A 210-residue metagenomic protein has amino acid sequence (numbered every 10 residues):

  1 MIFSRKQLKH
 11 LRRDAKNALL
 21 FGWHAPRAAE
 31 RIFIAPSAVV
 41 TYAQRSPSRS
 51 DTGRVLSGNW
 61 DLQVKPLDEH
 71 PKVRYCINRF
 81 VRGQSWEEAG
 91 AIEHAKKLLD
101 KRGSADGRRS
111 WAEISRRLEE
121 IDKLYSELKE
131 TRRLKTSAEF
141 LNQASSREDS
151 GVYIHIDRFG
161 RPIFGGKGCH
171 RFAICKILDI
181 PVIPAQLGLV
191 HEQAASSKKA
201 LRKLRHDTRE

Functional and structural regions predicted by a protein language model:
M1-S46: Membrane-proximal basic amphipathic "stem/tether" segments
S4, L8, P66, E88 (+1 more regions): Intrinsic-disorder-associated interaction segments
L8, K16, V73, A91-I92 (+1 more regions): Short amphipathic alpha-helical segments that mediate assembly, nucleic-acid/protein binding, or membrane association
L11-P26, P47-K65, K72, E148-R202: A short, basic-hydrophobic beta/loop patch
A15-A18, G22, P26, Q84 (+3 more regions): Short, flexible helical or helix-coil boundary motifs
P26, E88, H94-F164: Short alpha-helix boundary/capping and kink motifs at helix termini
Q44-R108: A basic- and aromatic-enriched beta-loop-alpha substructure that forms the phosphate/nucleotide- and DNA/RNA-contacting
K203-E210: Charge-dense, extended regions
